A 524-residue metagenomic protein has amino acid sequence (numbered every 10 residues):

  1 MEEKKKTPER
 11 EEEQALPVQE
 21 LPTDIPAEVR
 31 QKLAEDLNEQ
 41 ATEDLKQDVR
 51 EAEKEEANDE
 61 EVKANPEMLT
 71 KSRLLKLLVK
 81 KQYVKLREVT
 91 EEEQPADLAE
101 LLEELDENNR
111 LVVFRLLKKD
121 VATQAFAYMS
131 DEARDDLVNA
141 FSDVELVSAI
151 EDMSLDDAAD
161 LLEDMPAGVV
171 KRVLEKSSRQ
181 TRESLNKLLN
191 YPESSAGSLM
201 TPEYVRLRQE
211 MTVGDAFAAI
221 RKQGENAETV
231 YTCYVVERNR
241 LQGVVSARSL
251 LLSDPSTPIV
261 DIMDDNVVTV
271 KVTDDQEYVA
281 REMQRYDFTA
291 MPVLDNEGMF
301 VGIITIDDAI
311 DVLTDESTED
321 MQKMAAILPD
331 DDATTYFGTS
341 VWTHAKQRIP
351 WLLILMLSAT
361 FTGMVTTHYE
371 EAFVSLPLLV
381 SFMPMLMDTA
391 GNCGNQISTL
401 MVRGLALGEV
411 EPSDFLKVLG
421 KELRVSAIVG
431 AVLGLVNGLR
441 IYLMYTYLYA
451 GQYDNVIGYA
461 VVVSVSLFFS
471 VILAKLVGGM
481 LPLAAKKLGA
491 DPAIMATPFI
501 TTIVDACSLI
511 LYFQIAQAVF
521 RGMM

Functional and structural regions predicted by a protein language model:
E2-D331: Hydrophobic packing positions in regular secondary-structure scaffolds
P95, W351-A359, F382, L386 (+14 more regions): Alpha-helical transmembrane segments in multi-pass membrane proteins
D308-H344, N395-G420: Non-transmembrane, extramembrane segments of multi-pass ion/lipid transporters
D320-M321, M387-R403, T502-L509: Short helical (or helix-break) motifs at transmembrane helix termini and adjacent helical loops in multi-pass membrane
G338-Q347, E411-S426, I457, V461 (+1 more regions): Membrane-interface segments at loop-to-transmembrane junctions
M356-F373, L435-G451: Juxtamembrane "helix exit" motif at the C-terminal ends of alpha-helical transmembrane segments in multi-pass membrane
H368-F382, Y449-V462: Membrane-water interface of transmembrane alpha-helices in multipass transporters/channels
S381, N395-A406, P482-K486, T497-P498 (+1 more regions): Re-entrant/interfacial helical elements at transmembrane boundaries that shape and gate the permeation pathway
